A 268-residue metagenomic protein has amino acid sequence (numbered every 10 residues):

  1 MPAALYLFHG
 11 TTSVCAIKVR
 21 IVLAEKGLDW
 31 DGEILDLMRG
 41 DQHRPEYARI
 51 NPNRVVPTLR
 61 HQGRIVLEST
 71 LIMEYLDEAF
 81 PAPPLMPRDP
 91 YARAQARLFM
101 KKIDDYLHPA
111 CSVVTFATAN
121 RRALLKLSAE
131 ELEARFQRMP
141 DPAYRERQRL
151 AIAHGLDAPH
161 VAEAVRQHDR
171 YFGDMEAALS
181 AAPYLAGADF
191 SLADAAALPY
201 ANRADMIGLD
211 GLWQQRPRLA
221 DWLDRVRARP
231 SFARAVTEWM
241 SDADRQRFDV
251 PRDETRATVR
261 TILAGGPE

Functional and structural regions predicted by a protein language model:
M1-P142, G155, D253, T261-E268: GST-like domain detector, emphasizing the conserved glutathione-binding G-site in the N-terminal thioredoxin-like
P2, H9, A24-D31, D41 (+8 more regions): Generic detection of intrinsically disordered/low-complexity segments and helix-coil linkers/edges
F8, I17, A186, D194-A197 (+1 more regions): C-terminal or late-domain output modules
N53, A79, A181-A182, R229: Structured helix-beta-strand junction loops
L107-D224, A228: GST-like fold's C-terminal all-alpha helical module
